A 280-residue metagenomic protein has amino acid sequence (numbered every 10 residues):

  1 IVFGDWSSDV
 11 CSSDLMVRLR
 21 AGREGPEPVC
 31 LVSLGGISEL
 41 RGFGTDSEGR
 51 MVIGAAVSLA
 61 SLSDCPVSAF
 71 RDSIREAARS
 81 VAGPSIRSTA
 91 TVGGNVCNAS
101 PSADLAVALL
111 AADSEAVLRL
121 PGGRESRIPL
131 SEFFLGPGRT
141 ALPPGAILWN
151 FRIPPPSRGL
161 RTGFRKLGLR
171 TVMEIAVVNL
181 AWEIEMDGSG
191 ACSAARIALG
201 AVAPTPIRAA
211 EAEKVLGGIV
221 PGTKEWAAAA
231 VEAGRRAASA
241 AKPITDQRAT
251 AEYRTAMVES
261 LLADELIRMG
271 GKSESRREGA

Functional and structural regions predicted by a protein language model:
I1-D5: Short, exposed "boundary/linker" segments that immediately precede the start of a downstream structural module
S8-A280: C-terminal structural segment of proteins
